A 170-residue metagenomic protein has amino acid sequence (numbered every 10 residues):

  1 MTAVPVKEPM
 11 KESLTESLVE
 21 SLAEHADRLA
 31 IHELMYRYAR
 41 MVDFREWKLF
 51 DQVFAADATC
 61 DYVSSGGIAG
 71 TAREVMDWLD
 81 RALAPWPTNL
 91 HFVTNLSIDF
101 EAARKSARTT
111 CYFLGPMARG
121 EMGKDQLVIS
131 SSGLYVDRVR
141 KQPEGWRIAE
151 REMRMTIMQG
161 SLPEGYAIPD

Functional and structural regions predicted by a protein language model:
M1-R40, F44, K48-Q52: Short, low-complexity N-terminal intrinsically disordered segments enriched in polar/charged residues
T2, R108, S132-G165: Short beta-strand edge/turn micro-motifs at domain boundaries
V42, F54, F113-G115, E152-M155: Short beta-strand segments enriched in hydrophobic/aromatic residues within well-folded beta-rich domains
W47-P116: A solvent-exposed, acidic/Ser-Thr-rich amphipathic alpha-helical stretch
A82-P85, G123-L127: Short, P/G- and charge-enriched loop/turn segments at secondary-structure junctions
H91-V93, S130-Y135: Short, surface-exposed coil-to-beta transition loops
G115-D125, M158-S161: Short, cysteine-centered beta-strand-loop-beta hairpins and adjacent loop/turn segments enriched in charged/polar
A167-P169: Flexible, surface-exposed loop regions and adjacent strand-edge segments of Gram-negative outer-membrane beta-barrel
